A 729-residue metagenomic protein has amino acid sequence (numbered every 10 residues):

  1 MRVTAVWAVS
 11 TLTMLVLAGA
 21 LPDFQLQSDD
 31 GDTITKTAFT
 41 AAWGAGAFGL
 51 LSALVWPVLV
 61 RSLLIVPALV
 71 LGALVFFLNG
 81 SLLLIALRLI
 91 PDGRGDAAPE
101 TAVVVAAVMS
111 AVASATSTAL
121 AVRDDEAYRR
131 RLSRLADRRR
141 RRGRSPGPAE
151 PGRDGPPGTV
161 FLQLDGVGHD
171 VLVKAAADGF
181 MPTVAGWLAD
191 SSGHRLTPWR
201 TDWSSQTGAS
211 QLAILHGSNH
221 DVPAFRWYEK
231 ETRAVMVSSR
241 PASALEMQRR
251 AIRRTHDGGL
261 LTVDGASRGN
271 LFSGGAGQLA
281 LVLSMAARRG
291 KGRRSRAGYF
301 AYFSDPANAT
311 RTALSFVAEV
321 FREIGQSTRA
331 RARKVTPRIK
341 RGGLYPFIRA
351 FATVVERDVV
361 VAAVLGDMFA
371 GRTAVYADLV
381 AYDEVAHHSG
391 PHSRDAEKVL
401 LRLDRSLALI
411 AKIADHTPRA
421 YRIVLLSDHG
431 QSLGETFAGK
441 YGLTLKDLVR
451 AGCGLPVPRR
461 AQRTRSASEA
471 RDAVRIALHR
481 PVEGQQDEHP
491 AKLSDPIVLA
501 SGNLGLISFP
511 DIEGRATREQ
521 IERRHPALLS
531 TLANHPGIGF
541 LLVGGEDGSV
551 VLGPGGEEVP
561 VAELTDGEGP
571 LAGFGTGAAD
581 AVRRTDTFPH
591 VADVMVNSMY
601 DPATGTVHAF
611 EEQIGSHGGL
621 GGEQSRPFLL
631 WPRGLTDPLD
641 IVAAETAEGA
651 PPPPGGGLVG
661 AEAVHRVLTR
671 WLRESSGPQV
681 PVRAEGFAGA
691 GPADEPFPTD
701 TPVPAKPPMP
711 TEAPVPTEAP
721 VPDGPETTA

Functional and structural regions predicted by a protein language model:
M1-T101, A115-L120, D124: Juxtamembrane/disordered regions of integral membrane proteins
V122-A127, N219-T373, D378-G390, L506 (+3 more regions): His/Asp/Glu-rich, glycine-adjacent segments that coordinate divalent cations and/or stabilize oxyanion chemistry on
A127-G193, G439-K440: Active-site-proximal N-terminal segment of extracellular/periplasmic enzymes that hydrolyze or transfer
H169-N308, V457-P510, R515-T517: Active-site nucleophile/metal-coordination loop of metallo-enzymes that catalyze phosphate/sulfate and related
S239, A244-E246, A251-D257, D264 (+4 more regions): Active-site neighborhoods of enzymes that stabilize oxyanions during catalysis
V354-V355, V359, D367, V375 (+2 more regions): A long, amphipathic alpha-helix that forms part of the scaffold/cap immediately adjacent to metal-dependent active
D404-G442, V550-G553: Metal-dependent active-site segment of extracytoplasmic phospho-/sulfohydrolases and closely related
P681, E685-F687, P692, P696-P698 (+3 more regions): Intrinsically disordered, low-complexity proline-rich tandem-repeat tracts
